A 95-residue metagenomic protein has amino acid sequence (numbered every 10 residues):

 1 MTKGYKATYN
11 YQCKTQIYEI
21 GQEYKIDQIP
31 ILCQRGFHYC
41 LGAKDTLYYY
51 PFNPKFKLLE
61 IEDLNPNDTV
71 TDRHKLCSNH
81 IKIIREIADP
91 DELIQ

Functional and structural regions predicted by a protein language model:
M1-Q95: Short, glycine-biased loop/turn motifs at secondary-structure junctions and in low-complexity Ser/Thr/Pro-rich termini
